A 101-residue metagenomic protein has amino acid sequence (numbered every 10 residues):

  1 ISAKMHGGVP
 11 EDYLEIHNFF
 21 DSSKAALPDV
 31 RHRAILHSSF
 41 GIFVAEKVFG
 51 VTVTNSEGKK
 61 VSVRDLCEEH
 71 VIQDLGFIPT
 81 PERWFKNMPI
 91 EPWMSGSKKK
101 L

Functional and structural regions predicted by a protein language model:
I1-L101: N-terminal membrane-targeting hydrophobic helices
